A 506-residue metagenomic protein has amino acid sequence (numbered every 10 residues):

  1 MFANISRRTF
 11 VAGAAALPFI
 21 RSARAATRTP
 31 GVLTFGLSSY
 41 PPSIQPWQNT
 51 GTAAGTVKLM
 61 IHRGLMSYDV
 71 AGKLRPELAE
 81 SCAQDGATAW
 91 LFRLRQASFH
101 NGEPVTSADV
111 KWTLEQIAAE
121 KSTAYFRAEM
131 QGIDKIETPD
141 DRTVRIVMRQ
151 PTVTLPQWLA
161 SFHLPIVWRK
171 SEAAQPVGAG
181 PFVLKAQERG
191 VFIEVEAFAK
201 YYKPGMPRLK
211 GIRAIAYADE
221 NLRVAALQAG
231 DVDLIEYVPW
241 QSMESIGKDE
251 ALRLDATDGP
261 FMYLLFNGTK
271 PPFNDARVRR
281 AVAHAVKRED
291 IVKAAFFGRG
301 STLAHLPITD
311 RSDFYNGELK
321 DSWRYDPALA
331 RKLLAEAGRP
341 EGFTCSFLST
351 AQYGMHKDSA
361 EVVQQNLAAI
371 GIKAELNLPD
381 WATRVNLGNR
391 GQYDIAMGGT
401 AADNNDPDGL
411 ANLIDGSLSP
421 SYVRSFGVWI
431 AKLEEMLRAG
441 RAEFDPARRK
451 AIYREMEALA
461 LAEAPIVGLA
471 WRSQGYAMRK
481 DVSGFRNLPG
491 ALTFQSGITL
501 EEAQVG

Functional and structural regions predicted by a protein language model:
G36-G86, E115, V177-G178: N-terminal lobe/hinge region of extracytoplasmic solute-binding protein
V70-K73, T152-R213, D219-L222, P327-A328 (+2 more regions): Gly/Pro-rich hinge or "lid" segments in bacterial periplasmic/extracellular proteins
A83, F126-R169: Surface-exposed binding/hinge segments that line and control ligand-binding clefts or catalytic entry sites
K200-S245, K373-E375: Ligand-site clamp/hinge motif
S245, T269, F273-S312, D358-S359 (+1 more regions): Periplasmic-binding protein-like
T302-E336, Y353-K357: Structural transition elements
K373-R384, A411-K480, G506: Extracytoplasmic/peripheral linker and loop segments enriched in polar/acidic and small residues with frequent Thr/Pro
M478-G506: Long beta-strand-rich cores associated with HINT superfamily self-processing modules
